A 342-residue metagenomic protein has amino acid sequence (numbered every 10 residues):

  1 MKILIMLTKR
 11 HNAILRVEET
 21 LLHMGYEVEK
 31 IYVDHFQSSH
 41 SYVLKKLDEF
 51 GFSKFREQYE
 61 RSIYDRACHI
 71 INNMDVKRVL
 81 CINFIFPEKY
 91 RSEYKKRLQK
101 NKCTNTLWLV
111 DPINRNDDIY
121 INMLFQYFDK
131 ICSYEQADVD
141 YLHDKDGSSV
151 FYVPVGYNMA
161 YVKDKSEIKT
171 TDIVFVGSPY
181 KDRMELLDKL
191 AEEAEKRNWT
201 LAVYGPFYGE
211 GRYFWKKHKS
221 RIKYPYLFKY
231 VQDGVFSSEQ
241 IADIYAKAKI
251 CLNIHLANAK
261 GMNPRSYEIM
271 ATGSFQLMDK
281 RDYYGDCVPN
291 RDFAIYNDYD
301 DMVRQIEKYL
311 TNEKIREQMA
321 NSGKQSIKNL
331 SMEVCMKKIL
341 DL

Functional and structural regions predicted by a protein language model:
M1-G51, Y59-R66, M74, I82-S92 (+3 more regions): Nucleotide-sugar donor-binding catalytic core of glycosyltransferases
R66-A67, N116-Y120, Q240, D301: Short acidic active-site motifs
E93-N101, M123-L124: Catalytic-core regions built around general acid/base machinery
R97-P112: Active-site proximal beta-strand in glycosyltransferases
I113-D129: Membrane-proximal helix-turn-helix segments that form the acceptor-binding/catalytic region of lipid-linked
F293-Y299, K308-K314: Conserved acidic donor-binding segment of nucleotide-sugar-dependent glycosyltransferases
I315-N329, K338: A short, well-ordered alpha-helix in the C-terminal region of glycosyltransferases
M332-L342: C-terminal alpha-helical cap of glycosyltransferases
